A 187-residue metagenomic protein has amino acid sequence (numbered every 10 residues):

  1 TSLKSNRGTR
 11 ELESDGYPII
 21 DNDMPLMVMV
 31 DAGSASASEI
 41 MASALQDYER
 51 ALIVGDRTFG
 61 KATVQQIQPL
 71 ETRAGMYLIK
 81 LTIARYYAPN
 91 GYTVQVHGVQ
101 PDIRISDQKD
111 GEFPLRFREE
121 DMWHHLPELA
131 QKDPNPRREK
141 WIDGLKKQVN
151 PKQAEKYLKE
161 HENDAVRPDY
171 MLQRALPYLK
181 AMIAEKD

Functional and structural regions predicted by a protein language model:
T1-D187: C-terminal "post-core" interaction segments
